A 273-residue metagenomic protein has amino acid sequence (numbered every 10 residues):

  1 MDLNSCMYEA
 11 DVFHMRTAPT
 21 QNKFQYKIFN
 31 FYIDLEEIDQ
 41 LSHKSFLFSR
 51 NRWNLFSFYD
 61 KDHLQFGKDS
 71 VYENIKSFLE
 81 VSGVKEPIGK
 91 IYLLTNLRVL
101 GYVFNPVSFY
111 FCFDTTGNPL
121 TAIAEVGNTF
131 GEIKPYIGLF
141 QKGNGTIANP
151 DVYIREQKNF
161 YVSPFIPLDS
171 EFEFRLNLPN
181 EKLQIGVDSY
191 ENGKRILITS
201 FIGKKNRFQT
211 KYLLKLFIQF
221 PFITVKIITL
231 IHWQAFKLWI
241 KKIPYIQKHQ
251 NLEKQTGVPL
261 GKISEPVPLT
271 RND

Functional and structural regions predicted by a protein language model:
M1-D273: Mature, function-bearing regions of proteins
